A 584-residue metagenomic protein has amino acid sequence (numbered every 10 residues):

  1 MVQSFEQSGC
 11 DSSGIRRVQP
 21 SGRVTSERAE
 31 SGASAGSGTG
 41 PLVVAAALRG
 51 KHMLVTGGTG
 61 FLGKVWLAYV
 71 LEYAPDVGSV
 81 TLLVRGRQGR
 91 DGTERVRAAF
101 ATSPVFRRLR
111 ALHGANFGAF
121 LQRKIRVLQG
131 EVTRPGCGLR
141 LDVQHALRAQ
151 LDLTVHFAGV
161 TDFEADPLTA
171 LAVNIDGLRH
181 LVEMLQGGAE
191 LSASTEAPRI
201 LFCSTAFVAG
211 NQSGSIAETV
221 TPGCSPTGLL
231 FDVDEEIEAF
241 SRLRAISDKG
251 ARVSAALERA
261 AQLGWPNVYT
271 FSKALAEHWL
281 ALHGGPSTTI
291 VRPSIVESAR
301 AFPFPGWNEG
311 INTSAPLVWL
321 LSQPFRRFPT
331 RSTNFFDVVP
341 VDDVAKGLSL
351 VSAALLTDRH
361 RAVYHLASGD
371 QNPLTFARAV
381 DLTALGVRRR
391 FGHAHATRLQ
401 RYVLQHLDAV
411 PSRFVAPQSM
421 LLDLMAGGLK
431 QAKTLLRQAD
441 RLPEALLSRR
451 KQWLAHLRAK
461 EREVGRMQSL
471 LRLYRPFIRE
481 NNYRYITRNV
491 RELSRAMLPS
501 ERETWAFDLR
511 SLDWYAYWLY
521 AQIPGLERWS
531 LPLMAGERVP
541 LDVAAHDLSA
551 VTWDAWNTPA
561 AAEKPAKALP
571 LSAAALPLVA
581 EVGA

Functional and structural regions predicted by a protein language model:
V2, E6-V160, P167-A172, L178-R179 (+6 more regions): N-terminal Rossmann/SDR dinucleotide-binding element
T154-A158, L171-L185, R199-N211, S272 (+4 more regions): Extended, hydrophobic alpha-helical segments in both membrane/secreted and soluble proteins
F163, A206-G214, V296-S298: Conserved catalytic-site region of short-chain dehydrogenase/reductase
L171, I175, V220-E277, N334-V338: Short-chain dehydrogenase/reductase
L243-S254, E258-V268, A274-G306, T357-Y364: Conserved beta-loop-beta element that borders a ligand/cofactor-binding pocket
S272-L275, G310-S314, T330-A353: Substrate-positioning beta->alpha
F304-R327: C-terminal beta-strand-loop-alpha-helix "lid" module of Rossmann-like NAD(P)-dependent dehydrogenases
A354-P476, N481-N482, E492-A496, S500-R510 (+5 more regions): Mid/C-terminal beta-alpha module of Rossmann-like enzyme folds, strongest in SDR-family dehydrogenases/epimerases
